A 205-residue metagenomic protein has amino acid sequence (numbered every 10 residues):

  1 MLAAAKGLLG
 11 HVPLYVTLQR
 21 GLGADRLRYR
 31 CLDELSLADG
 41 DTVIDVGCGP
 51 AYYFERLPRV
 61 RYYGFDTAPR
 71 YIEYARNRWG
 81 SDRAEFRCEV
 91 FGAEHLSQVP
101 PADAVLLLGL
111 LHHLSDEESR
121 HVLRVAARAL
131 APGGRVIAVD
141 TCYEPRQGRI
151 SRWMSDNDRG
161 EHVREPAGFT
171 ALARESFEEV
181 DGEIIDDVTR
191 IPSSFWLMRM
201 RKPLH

Functional and structural regions predicted by a protein language model:
M1-T42, V46-Q98, L114-H121, V125 (+1 more regions): Class I (Rossmann-like) S-adenosyl-L-methionine-dependent methyltransferase catalytic domain, capturing the SAM-binding
L106: A conserved beta-strand element that flanks and buttresses the S-adenosyl-L-methionine
L110: Hydrophobic adenine-recognition pocket in adenosine-nucleotide-binding enzymes
L130-V136: Short glycine-dipeptide loop
